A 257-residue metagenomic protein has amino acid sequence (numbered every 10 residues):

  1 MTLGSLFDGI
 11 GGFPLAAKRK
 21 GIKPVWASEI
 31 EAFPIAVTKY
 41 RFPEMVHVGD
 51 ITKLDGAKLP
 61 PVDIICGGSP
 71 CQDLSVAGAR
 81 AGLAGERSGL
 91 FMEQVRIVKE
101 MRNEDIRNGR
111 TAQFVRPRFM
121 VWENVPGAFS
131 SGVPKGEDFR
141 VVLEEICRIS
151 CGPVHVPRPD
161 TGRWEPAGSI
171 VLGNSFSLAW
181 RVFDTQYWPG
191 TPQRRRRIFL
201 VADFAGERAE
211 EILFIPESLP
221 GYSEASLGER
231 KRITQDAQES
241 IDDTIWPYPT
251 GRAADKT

Functional and structural regions predicted by a protein language model:
M1-L3: Extreme N-terminal starter segment of soluble prokaryotic enzymes
S5-G11: Class I SAM-dependent methyltransferase "Motif I" SAM/SAH-binding loop
G12, A16-K23, R41: A short, Lys/Arg-enriched amphipathic alpha-helix followed by its capping loop at the start of a domain
A27-S28: The conserved SAM/SAH-binding core of class I Rossmann-like methyltransferase domains, concentrating on the hydrophobic
E31: Conserved SAM/SAH-binding beta-strand->alpha-helix loop
A36-M45: Short, conserved SAM-binding/catalytic segment of Class I S-adenosyl-L-methionine-dependent methyltransferases
L54-V62, L74-T257: Class I S-adenosyl-L-methionine
V62-G68: Short SAM/SAH-binding signature in class I
